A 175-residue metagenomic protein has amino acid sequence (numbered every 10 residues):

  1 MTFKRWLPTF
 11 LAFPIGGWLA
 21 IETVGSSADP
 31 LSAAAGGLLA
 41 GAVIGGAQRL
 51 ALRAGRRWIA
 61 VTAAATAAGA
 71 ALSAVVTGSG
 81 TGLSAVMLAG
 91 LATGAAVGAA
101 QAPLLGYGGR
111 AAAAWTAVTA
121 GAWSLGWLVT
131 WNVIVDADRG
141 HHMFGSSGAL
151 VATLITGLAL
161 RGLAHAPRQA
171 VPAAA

Functional and structural regions predicted by a protein language model:
M1-A175: Juxtamembrane/disordered regions of integral membrane proteins
